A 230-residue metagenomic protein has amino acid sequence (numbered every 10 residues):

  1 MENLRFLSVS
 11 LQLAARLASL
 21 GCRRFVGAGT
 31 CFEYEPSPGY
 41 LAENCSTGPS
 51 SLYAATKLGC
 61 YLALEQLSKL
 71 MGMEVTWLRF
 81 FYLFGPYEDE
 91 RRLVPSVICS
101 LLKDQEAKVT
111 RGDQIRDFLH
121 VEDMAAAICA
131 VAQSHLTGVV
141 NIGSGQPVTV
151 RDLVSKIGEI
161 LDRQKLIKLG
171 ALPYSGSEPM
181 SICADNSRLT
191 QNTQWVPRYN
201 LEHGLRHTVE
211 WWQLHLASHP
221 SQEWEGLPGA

Functional and structural regions predicted by a protein language model:
M1-R5: NAD(P)H-binding glycine-rich loop region in Rossmannoid oxidoreductase-like domains and their noncatalytic homologs
S10-L11, A15, A54, L58-E65 (+3 more regions): Conserved active-site helix of classical SDR/Rossmann-fold NAD(P)-dependent CH-OH oxidoreductases
L11-L52: Conserved Rossmann-fold NAD(P)-dependent oxidoreductase catalytic core, especially the SDR/UDP-sugar
C31-E33, L83-G85, Q114, M124: Conserved sequence/active-site signature of Rossmann-fold short-chain dehydrogenase/reductase
Y34, S51, T76-L93: Flexible, glycine-rich beta-alpha linker
S37, G48-T76, L102: Active-site Tyr-X1-5-Lys
L101-A230: C-terminal substrate-binding subdomain of Rossmann-fold SDR/epimerase-dehydratase oxidoreductases
